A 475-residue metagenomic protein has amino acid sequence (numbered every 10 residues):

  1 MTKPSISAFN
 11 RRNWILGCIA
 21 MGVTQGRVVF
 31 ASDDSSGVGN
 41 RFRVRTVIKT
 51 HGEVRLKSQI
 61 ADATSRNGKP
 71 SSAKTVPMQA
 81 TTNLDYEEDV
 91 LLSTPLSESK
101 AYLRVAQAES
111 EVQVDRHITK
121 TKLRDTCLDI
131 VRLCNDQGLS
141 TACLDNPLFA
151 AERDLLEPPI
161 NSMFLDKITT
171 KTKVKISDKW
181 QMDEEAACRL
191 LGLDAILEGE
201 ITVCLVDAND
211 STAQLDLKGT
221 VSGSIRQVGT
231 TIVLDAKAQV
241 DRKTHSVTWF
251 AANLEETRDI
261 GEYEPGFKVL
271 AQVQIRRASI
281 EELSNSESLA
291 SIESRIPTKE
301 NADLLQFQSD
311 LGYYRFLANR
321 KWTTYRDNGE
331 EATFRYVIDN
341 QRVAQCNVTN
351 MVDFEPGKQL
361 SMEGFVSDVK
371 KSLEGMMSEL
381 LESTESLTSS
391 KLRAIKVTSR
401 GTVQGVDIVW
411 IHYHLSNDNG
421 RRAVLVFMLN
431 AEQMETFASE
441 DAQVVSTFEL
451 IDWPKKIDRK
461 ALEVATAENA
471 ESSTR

Functional and structural regions predicted by a protein language model:
M1-F9, N13-T24: N-terminal secretory signal peptides
V29-D327, T333-R335, E355, V366-D368 (+5 more regions): Signature of exported/secreted
K49, T257, D339, M351-D353 (+3 more regions): Short, flexible beta-strand-to-coil junctions
L234-A236, N253, V403-G405, W410-G420 (+1 more regions): C-terminal soluble interaction/assembly domains
Y313, L360, E435-S439: Soluble non-cytosolic domains of exported or imported proteins
R335-F365: A short acidic-to-branched-hydrophobic micro-motif
G364-D418: Signature of long, low-cysteine stretches enriched in small and polar/charged residues
K455-E471: Short, highly charged C-terminal tails/helix-capping segments
